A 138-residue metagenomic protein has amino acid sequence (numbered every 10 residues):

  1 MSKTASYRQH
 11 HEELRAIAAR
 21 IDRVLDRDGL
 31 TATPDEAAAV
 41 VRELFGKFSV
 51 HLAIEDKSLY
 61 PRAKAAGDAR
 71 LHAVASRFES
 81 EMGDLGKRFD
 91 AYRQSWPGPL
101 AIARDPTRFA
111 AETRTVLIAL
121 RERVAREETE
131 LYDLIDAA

Functional and structural regions predicted by a protein language model:
M1-A138: Small-residue-biased structural context
